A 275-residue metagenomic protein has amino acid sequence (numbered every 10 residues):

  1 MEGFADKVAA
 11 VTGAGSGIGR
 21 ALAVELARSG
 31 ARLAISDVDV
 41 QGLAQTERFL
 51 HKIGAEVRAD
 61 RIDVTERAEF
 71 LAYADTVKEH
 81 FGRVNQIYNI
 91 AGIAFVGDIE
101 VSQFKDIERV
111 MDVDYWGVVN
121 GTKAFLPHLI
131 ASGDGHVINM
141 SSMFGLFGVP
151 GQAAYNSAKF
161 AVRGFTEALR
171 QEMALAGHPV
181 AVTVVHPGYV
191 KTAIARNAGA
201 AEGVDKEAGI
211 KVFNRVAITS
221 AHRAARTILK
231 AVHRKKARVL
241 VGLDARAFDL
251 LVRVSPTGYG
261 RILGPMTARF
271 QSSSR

Functional and structural regions predicted by a protein language model:
A5, I53-E56, T76-N89, F95: A glycine-rich helix->loop->beta "capping" turn within Rossmann-like NAD(P)(H)-dependent oxidoreductase domains
V8, G15-G17: Conserved glycine-rich cofactor-binding loop
V40-Q41, R61-A72, F104: The beta1-alpha1 cofactor-binding region of Rossmann-like NAD(H)/NADP(H)-dependent oxidoreductases
D98-I99, Q103-E108: Substrate-binding pocket helix/loop in short-chain dehydrogenase/reductase
T122, A158: Active-site helix of classical SDR
S142: Residue(s) in the substrate-gating loop at a strand-loop-helix junction that position the organic substrate next
A174-L243: SDR active-site lid
